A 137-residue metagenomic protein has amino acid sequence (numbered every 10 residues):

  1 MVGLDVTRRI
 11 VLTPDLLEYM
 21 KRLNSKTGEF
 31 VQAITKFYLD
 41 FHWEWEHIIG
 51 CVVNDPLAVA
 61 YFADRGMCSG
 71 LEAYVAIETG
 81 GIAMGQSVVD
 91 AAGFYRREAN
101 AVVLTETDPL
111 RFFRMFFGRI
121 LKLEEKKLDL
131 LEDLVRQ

Functional and structural regions predicted by a protein language model:
M1-Q137: N-terminal acidic, glycine/proline-rich low-complexity segments
